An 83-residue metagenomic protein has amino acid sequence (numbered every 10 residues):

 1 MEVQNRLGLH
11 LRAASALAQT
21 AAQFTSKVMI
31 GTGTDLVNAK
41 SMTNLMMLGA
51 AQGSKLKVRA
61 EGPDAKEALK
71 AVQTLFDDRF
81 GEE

Functional and structural regions predicted by a protein language model:
E2-Q52, R59: Compact, glycine-rich, soluble single-domain proteins
G49-E83: C-terminal structural segments of small proteins and small subunits
